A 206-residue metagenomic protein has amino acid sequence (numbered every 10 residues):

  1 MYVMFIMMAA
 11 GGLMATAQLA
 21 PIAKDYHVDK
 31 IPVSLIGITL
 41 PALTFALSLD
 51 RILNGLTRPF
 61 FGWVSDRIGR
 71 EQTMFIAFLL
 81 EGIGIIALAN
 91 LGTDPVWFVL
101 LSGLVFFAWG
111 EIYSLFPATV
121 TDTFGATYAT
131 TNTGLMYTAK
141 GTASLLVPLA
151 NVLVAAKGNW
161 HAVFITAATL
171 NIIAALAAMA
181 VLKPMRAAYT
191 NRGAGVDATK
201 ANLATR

Functional and structural regions predicted by a protein language model:
M1-F61, P117, V147: Extracytoplasmic gate region of multi-pass secondary transporters
I6, W97-E111: Hydrophobic core of transmembrane alpha-helices in multi-pass small-molecule transporters, especially MFS/SLC-type
L19, E111-F124: Intracellular juxtamembrane helix-capping segments at the cytosolic ends of symmetry-related transmembrane helices
A23-K24, V64-S65, A150-N159: Interfacial helix-cap and linker-helix signal at transmembrane-aqueous boundaries of multi-pass secondary transporters
R67-F78: Cytoplasmic membrane-interface "Motif A"-like loop-to-helix N-cap segments of 12-TM Major Facilitator Superfamily
L79-T93: C-terminal ends and interior cores of transmembrane alpha-helices in multi-pass membrane transporters/permeases
T123-K157: A late C-terminal transmembrane helix in Major Facilitator Superfamily
F164-A180: Symmetry-related core transmembrane helices of the 12-TM Major Facilitator Superfamily/SLC fold
